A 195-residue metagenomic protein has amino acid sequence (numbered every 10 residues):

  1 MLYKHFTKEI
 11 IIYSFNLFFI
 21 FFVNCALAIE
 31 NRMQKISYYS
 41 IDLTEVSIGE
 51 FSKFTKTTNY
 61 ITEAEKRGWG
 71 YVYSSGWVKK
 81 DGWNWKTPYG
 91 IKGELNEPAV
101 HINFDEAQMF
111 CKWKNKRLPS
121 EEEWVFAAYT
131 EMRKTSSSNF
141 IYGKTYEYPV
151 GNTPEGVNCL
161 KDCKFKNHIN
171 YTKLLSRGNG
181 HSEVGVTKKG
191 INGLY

Functional and structural regions predicted by a protein language model:
L2-T7, S14-E123, A127-E131: Extended beta-strand/loop cores of jelly-roll/beta-sandwich
E9, Y13, K56, H168-Y171 (+1 more regions): Intrinsically disordered, low-complexity segments enriched in polar/charged small residues
V72, K79-V100, F104-Y195: Functional-site microenvironments in short loops/helix caps that host divalent-cation chemistry
